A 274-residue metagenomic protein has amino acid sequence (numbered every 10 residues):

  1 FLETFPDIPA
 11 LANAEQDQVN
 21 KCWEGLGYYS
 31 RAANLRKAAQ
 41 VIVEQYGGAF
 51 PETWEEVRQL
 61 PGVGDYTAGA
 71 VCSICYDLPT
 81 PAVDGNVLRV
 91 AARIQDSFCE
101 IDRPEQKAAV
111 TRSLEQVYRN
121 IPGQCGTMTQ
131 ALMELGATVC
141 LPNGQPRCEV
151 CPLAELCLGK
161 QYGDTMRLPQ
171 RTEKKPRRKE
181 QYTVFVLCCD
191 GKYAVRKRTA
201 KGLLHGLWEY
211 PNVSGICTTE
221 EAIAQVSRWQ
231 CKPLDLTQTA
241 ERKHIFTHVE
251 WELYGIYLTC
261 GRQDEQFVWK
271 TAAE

Functional and structural regions predicted by a protein language model:
F1-E149, L153-Y162, W229: Catalytic cores of DNA base-excision repair glycosylases
A137-E274: Intrinsically disordered, low-complexity, charged terminal extensions of DNA damage-control enzymes
